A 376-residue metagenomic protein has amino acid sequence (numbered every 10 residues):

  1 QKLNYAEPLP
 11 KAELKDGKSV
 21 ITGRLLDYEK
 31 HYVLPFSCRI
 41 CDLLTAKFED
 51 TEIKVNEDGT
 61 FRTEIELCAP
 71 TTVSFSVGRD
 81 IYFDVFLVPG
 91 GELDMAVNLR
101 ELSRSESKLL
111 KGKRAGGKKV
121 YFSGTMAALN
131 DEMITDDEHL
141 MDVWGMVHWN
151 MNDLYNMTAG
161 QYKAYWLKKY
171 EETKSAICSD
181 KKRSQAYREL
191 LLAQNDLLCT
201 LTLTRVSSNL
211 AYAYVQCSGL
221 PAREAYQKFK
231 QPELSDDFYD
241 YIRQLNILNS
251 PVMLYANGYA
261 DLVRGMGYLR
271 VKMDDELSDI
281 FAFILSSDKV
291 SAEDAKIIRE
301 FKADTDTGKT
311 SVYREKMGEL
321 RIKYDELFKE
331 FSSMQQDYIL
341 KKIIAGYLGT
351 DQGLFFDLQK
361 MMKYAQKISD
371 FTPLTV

Functional and structural regions predicted by a protein language model:
Q1-Q185: A non-transmembrane, solvent-exposed segment enriched in polar/low-complexity residues
L109-V376: Oxidative protein folding and maturation machinery
